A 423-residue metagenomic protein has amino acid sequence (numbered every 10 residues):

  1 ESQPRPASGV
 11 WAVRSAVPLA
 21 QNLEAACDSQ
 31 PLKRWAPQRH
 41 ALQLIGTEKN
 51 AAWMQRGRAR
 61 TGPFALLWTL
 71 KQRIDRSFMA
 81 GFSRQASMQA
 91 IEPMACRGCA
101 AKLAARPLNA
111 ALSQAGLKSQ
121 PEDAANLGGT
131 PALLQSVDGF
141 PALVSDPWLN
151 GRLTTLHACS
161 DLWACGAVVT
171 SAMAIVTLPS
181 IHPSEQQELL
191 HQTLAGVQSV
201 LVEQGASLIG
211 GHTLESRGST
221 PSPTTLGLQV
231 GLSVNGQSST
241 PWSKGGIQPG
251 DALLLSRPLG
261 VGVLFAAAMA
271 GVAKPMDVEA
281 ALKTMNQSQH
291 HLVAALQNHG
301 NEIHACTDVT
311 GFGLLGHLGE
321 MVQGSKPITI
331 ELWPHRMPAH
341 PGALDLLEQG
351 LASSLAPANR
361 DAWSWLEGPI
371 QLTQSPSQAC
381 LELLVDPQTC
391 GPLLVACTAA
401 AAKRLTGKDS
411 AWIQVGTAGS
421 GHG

Functional and structural regions predicted by a protein language model:
E1-R14, Q120: FAD-site-proximal beta/loop scaffold in flavoenzymes
V10-P18, K274-Q287, Q323-G342: Gly/Ser/Thr-rich active-site loops/lids in small-molecule metabolic enzymes that frequently grip phosphoryl groups
S15-Q89: C-terminal, flexible cofactor-proximal segment of oxidoreductases
Q38, T170-T177, I330-H335: Beta-strand segments within the central parallel beta-sheet cores of soluble alpha/beta enzyme folds
Q89-C165, S216-G218, A252-L253, W412 (+1 more regions): N-terminal glycine-rich phosphate/pyrophosphate-binding loops that anchor nucleotide-derived ligands and cofactors
P107, I181-S207, L214-V230, N298-G423: Glycine-/charge-enriched secondary-structure boundary and capping motifs
L133-Q135, G139-L143, V168-A273, T417: Glycine-rich anion-binding loops of enzyme active sites
G231-S243, M276-H299, S377: Active-site glycine-rich loop that binds ribose-phosphate moieties when present
